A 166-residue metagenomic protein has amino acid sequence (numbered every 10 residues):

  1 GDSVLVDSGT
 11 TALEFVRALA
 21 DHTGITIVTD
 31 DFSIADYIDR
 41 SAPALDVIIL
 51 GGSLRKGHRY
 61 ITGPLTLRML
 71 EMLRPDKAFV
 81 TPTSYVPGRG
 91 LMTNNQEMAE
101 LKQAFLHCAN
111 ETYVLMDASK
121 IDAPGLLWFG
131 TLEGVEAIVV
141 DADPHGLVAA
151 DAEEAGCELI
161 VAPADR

Functional and structural regions predicted by a protein language model:
G1-D21, I27-D30: Helix-turn-helix/homeodomain-like alpha-helical modules used for DNA recognition and transcription-factor dimerization
F32-R166: Conserved phosphate- and dinucleotide-binding cores of soluble alpha/beta proteins, encompassing both enzyme active
